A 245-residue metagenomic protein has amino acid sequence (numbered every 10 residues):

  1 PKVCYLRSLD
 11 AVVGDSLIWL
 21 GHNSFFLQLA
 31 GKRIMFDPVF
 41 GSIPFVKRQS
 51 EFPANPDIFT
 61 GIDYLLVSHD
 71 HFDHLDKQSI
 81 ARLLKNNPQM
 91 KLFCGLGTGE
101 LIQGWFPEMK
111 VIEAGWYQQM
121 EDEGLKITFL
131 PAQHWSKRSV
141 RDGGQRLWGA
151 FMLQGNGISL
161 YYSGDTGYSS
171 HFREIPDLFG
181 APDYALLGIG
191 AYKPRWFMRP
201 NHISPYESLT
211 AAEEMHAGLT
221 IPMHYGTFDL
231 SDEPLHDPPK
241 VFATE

Functional and structural regions predicted by a protein language model:
P1-P44, P53-I58, L153-Y162, D183-G190: Metallo-beta-lactamase
K2-G14, G95-I158, V241-E245: Metallo-beta-lactamase
L27, D37, H69, L92 (+4 more regions): Divalent metal-coordination and catalytic microenvironments
F36, K91-L92, M109-Y117, D183-G188: Short hydrophobic/aromatic-enriched beta-strand-loop microsegments
P38-F52, W135-D142, K193-H202, D229: Acidic/histidine-rich helix-loop elements that form or flank divalent-metal/phosphate-binding sites at the catalytic
P38-G41, D70, G97, A132-H134 (+3 more regions): Active-site metal-binding loops of divalent metal-dependent hydrolases
V46-C94, G180-L186: Active-site metal-binding motif and surrounding structural segment of the metallo-beta-lactamase
Y64, S79, K91-E100, G167-E245: Cap/insert and terminal regions of metallo-dependent hydrolase folds
